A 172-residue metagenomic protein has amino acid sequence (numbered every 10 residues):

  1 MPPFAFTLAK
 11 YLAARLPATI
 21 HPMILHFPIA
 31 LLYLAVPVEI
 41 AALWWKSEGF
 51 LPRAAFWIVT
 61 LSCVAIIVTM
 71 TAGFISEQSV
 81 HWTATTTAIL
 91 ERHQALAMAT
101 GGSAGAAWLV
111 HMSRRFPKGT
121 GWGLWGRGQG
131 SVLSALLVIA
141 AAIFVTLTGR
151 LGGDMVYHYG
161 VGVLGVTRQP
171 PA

Functional and structural regions predicted by a protein language model:
M1-A172: Polytopic transmembrane helical bundles with strong interfacial aromatic enrichment
